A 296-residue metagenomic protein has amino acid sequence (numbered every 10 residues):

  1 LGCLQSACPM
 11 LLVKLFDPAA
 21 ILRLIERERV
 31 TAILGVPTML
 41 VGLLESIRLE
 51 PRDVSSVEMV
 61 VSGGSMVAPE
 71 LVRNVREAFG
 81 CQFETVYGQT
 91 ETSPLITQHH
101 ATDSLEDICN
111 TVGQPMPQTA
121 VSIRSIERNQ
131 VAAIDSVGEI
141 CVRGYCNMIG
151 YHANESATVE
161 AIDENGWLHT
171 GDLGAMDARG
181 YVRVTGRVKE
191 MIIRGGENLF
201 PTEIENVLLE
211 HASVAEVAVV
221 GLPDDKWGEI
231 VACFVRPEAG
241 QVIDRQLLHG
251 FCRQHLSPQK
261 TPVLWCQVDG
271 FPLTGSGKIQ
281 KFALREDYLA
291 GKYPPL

Functional and structural regions predicted by a protein language model:
Q5-C8, R27-G35, L44-D107, A120: Gly/Ser/Thr-rich phosphate-binding loop
C8-E28, P37-T38, L199-I204, G250: ATP-dependent adenylate-forming carboxylate-activation enzymes
I33-V36, G144, I149-G150, E160 (+5 more regions): AMP-binding/adenylate-forming catalytic core of the ANL superfamily
R48, S56, G80-C81, Q118 (+4 more regions): Glycine-centered tight turns that cap/initiate beta-strands
G64, G88, G113, G144 (+2 more regions): Active-site glycine-centered loops adjacent to acidic/histidine catalytic or metal-binding residues that shape
E84-E91, T111-P115, V220-P223, C266: Beta-strand->loop->alpha-helix junctions that form or flank phosphate-binding loops in nucleotide-handling enzymes
Q114-Q118, Q130-A161, E197-L199: Conserved ATP/PPi-binding loop(s) of AMP-dependent carboxylate-activating enzymes
E286-L296: Acidic/polar alpha-helix N-cap and adjacent early helical turns within long charge-rich amphipathic helices/linkers
